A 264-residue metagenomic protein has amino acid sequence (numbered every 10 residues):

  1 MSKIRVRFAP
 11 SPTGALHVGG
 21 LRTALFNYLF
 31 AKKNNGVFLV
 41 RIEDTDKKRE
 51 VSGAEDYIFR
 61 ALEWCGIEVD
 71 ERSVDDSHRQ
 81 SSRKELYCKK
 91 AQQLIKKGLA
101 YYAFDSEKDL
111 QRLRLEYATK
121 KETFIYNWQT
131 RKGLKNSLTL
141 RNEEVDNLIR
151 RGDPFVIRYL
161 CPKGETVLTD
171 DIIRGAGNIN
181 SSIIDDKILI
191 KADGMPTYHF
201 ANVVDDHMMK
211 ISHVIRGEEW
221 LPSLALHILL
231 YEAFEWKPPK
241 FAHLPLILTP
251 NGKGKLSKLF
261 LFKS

Functional and structural regions predicted by a protein language model:
M1-T123, D193, P222-W236: N-terminal Rossmann-like or analogous alpha/beta NTP/dinucleotide-binding catalytic cores that position adenine
K96-K97, Y101-Y102, S106-S264: Active-site cores that bind ATP or allylic diphosphates and position pyrophosphate for catalysis
